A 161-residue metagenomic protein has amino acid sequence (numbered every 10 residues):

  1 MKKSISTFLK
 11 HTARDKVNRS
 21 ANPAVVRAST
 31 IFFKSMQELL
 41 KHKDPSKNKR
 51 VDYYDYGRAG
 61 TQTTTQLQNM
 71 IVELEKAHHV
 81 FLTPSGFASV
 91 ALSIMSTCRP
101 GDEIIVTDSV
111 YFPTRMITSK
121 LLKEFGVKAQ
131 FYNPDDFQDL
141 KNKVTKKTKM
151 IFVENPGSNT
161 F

Functional and structural regions predicted by a protein language model:
M1-V26: Short conserved active-site loop signatures built around small residues
R19, I71, S89, I104 (+2 more regions): Buried hydrophobic positions in well-ordered alpha/beta secondary-structure cores of metabolic enzymes
S35-A88, T114-K120: Conserved N-terminal alpha-helix of the aminotransferase class I/II PLP-enzyme fold
L74-H78, C98-G101, K146: Short helix-loop-beta connector
F87-V90, N133-D139: Short acidic loop-to-helix transition motifs that present clustered carboxylates
S96-P113: Conserved PLP-anchoring active-site segment centered on the Schiff-base-forming lysine
L121, F125-D136: A glycine-rich helix N-cap at a beta->alpha junction
D135-F161: Active-site phosphate-binding strand-loop segment of PLP-dependent enzymes
